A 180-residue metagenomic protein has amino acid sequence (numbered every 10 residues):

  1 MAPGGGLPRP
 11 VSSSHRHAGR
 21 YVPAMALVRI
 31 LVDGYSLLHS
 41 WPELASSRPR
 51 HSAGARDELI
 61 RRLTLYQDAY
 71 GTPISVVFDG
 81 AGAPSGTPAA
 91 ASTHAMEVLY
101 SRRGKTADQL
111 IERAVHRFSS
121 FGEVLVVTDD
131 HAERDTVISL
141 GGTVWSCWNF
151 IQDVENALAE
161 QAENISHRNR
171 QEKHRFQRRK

Functional and structural regions predicted by a protein language model:
M1-A24: N-terminal amphipathic/basic-hydrophobic helices that include classical n-h-c signal peptides and signal-anchor
L27-V32, S36-K180: Nuclease catalytic cores that cleave nucleic-acid phosphodiester bonds, predominantly acidic two-metal-ion
